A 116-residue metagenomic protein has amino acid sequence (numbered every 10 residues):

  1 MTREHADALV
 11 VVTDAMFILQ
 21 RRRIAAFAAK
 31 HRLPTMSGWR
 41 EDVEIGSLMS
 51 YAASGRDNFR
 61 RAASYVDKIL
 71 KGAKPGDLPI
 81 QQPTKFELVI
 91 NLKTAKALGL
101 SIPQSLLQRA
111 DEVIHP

Functional and structural regions predicted by a protein language model:
M1-P116: Short hydrophobic alpha-helices and adjacent helix-cap/hinge residues
